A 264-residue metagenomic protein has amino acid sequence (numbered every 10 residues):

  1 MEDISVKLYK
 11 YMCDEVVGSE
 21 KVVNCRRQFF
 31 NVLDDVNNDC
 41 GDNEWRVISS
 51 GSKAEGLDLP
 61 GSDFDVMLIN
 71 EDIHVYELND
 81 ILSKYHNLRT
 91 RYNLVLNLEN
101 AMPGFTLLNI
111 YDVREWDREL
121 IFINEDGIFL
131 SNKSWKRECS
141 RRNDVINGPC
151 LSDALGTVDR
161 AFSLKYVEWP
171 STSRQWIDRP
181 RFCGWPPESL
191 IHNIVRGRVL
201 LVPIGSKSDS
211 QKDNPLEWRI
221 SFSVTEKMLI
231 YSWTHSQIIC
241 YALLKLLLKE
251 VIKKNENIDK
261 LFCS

Functional and structural regions predicted by a protein language model:
M1-S264: Non-catalytic helical "accessory" subdomain of NTase-fold nucleotidyltransferases
